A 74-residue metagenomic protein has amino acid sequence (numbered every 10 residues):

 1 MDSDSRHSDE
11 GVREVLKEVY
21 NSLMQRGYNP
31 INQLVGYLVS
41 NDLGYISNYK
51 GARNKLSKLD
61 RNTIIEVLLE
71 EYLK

Functional and structural regions predicted by a protein language model:
D2-K74: Intrinsically disordered, low-complexity, basic-enriched segments
